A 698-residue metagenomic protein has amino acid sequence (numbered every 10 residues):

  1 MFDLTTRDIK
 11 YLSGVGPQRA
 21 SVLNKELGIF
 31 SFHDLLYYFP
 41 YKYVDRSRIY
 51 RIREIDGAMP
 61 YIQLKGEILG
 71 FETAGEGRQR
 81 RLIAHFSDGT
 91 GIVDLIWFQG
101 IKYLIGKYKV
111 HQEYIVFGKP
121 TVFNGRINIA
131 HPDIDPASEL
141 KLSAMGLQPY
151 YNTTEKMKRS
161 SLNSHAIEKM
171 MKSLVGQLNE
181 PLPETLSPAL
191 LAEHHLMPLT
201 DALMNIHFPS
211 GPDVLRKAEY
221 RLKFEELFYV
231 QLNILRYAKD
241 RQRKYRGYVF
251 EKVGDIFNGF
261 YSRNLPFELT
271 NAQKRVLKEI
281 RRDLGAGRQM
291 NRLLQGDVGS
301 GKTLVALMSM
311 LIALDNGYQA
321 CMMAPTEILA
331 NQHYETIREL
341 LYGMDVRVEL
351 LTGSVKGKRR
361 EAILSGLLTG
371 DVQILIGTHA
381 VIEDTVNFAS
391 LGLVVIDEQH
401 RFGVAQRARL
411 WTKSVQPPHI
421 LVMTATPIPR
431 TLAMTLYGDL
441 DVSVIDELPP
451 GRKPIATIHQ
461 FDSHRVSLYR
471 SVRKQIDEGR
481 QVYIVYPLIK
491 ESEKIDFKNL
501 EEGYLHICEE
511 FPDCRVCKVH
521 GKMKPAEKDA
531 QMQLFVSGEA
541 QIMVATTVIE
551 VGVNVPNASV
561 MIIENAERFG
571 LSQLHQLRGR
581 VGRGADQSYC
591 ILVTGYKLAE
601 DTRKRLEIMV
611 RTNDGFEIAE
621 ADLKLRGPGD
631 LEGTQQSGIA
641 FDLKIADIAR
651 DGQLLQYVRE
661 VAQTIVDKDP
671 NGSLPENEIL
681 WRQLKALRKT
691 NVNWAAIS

Functional and structural regions predicted by a protein language model:
Y38-L69: OB-fold nucleic-acid-binding modules
A74-N264: Upstream accessory/linker segments immediately N-terminal to the RecA-like ATPase cores of bacterial MutS and a subset
A130-E139, L393, R409-W411, V422 (+8 more regions): N-terminal cationic and glycine-rich segments that engage phosphates or anionic surfaces
F267-L277: N-terminal pre-Walker A segment at the start of P-loop NTPase domains
R275-K278, A286-E607, N671: Inter-lobe coupling/hinge segments of SF2-like helicase ATPases
D513, M532-I542, I549-P556, M561-E564 (+4 more regions): Accessory helical-bundle/CTD segments and flexible terminal tails appended to RecA-like ATPase motors
